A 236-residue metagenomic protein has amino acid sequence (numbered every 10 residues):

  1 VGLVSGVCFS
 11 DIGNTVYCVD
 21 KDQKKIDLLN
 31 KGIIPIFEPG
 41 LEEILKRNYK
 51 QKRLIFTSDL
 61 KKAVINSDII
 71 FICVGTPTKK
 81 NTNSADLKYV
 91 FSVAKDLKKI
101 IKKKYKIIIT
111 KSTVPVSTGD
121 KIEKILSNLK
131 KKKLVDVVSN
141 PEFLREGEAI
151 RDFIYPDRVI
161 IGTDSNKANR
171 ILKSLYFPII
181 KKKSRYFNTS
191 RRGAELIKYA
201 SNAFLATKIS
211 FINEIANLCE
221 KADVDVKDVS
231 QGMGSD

Functional and structural regions predicted by a protein language model:
V1-D236: Structural/interface elements that position substrates and couple domains in central-metabolism enzymes
